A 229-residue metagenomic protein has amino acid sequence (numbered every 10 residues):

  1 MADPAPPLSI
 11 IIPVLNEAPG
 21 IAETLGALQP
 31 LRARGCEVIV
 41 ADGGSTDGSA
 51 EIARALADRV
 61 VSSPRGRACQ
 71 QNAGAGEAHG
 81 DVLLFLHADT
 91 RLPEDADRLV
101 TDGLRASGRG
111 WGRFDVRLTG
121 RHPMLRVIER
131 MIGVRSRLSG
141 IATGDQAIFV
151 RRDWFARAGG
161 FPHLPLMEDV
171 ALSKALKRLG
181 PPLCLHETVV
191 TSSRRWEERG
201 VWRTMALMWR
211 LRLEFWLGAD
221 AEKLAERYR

Functional and structural regions predicted by a protein language model:
M1-D3, K174-R229: Hydrophobic helical membrane-anchoring modules
P6-S9, E37, A171: Cell-envelope/extracellular polymer assembly enzymes that use nucleotide-activated donors
I12, G26-Q29, G35-G44, V61: Short beta-strand/loop segment that forms part of the nucleotide-sugar
N16-P30: Short, well-formed alpha-helical segments that are part of the catalytic scaffolds of diverse glycosyltransferases
C36-I39, A50-E77: Conserved donor nucleotide-binding strand/loop of the catalytic core
D42-A50, T90: A conserved acidic beta->alpha catalytic loop
L83: Short aromatic/hydrophobic "clamp" motif used to bind/position activated sugar donors
E94-M124: Conserved donor NDP-sugar-binding/catalytic core segment of glycosyltransferases
